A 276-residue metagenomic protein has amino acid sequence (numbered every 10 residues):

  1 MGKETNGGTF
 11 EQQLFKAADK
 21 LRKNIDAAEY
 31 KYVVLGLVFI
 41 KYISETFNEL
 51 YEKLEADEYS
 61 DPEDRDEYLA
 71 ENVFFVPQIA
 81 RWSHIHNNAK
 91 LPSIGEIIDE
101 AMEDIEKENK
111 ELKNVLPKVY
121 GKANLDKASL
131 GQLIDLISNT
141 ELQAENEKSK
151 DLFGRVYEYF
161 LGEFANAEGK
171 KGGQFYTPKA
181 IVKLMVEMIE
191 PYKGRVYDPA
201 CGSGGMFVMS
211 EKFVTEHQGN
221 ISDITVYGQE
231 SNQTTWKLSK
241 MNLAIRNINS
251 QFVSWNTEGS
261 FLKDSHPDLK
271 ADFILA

Functional and structural regions predicted by a protein language model:
M1-Y192, S254-F261, S265: Non-catalytic, mostly N-terminal accessory regions of nucleic-acid modification and defense proteins
K171-F273: Conserved S-adenosyl-L-methionine
